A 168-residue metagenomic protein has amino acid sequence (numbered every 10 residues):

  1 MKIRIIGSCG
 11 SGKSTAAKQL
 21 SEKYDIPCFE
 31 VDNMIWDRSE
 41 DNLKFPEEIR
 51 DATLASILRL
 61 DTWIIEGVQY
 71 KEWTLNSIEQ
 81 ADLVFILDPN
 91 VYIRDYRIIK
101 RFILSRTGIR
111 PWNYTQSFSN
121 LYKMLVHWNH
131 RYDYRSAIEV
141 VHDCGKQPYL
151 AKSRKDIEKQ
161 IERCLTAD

Functional and structural regions predicted by a protein language model:
K2: Walker A (P-loop) ATP-phosphate-binding motif of ABC ATPase nucleotide-binding domains
I5: Hydrophobic anchor at the beta1->P-loop junction of P-loop NTPases
C9: The conserved Walker
K13: Conserved lysine of the Walker
K18, E22-D61: Conserved substrate/cofactor phosphate-moiety recognition/catalytic segment in nucleotide-dependent phosphotransferases
D51-Y92: Glycine-rich phosphate-binding loop used to anchor ATP phosphates in small-molecule kinases, encompassing both
D88-R135: A glycine- and Lys/Arg-enriched "phosphate-lid" helix/loop adjacent to the NTP-binding pocket of small-molecule kinases
W128-D168: NTP-dependent small-molecule kinase module
